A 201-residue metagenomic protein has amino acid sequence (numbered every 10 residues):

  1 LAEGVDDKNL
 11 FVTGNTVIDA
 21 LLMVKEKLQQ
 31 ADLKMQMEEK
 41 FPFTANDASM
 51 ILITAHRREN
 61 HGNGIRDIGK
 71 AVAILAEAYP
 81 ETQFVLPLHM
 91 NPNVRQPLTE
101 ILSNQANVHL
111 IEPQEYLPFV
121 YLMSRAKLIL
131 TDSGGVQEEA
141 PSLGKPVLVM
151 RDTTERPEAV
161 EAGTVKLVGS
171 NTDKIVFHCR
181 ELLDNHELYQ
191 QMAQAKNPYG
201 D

Functional and structural regions predicted by a protein language model:
L1-N63, L188, K196: A nucleotide-sugar donor-handling region in carbohydrate enzymes
A31, K166-D201: Leloir-type glycosyltransferase catalytic cores
T44, N104, Y121-L122: Structural alpha-helical scaffold elements that stabilize or flank donor/cofactor-binding regions in carbohydrate
G69, A73-L88: A conserved nucleotide-sugar
H89-Q105: Short, structured helix-loop element that forms part of the nucleotide-activated donor/catalytic region
A106-E115: Active-site donor-binding acidic/aromatic loop of nucleotide-activated sugar and phosphosugar transferases involved
F119-A159: A donor-sugar binding/catalytic signature common to diverse glycosyltransferases and related nucleotide-sugar
S142-T172, V176-L183: Catalytic binding pocket for nucleotide-activated donors in carbohydrate/polymer assembly enzymes
